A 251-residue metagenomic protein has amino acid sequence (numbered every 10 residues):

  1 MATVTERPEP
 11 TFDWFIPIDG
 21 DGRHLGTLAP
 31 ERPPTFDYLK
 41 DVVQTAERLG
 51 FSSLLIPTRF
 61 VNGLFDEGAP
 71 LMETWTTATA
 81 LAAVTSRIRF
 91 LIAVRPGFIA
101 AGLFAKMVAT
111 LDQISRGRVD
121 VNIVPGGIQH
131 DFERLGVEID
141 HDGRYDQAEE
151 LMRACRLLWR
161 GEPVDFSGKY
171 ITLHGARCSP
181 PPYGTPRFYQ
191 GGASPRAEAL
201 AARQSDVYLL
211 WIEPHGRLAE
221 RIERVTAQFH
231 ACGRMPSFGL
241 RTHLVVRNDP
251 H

Functional and structural regions predicted by a protein language model:
A2-P10, A100-Q204, A219-A227, C232-R234: Internal, glycine-rich beta/alpha segment that forms the wall or movable "lid" of small-molecule/cofactor binding
A2-V84, P181, T185-P186: N-terminal beta1-alpha1-beta2 module of alpha/beta enzyme domains
P10-I16, L54-I56, R89-V94, V119-I123 (+3 more regions): Hydrophobic faces of well-ordered beta-strands that scaffold small-molecule active sites in alpha/beta enzyme cores
P17-D19, R59, R95-G97, V124-I128 (+4 more regions): Active-site beta-loop-alpha junctions enriched in small/polar residues
G20, H24, G126-L135, L244-H251: Flexible glycine/acidic-rich beta-alpha junction loops that bind and position SAM and/or redox cofactors in anaerobic
G22-D37, A93-G102, E138, D142 (+2 more regions): Active-site mouth loops of central-metabolism enzymes
R48-F51, R116, S205-D206: A structural motif
F60-L64, G68-M72, G97-G102, I212-E220 (+1 more regions): Acidic-and-aromatic substrate-binding clefts and catalytic sites of carbohydrate-active enzymes
